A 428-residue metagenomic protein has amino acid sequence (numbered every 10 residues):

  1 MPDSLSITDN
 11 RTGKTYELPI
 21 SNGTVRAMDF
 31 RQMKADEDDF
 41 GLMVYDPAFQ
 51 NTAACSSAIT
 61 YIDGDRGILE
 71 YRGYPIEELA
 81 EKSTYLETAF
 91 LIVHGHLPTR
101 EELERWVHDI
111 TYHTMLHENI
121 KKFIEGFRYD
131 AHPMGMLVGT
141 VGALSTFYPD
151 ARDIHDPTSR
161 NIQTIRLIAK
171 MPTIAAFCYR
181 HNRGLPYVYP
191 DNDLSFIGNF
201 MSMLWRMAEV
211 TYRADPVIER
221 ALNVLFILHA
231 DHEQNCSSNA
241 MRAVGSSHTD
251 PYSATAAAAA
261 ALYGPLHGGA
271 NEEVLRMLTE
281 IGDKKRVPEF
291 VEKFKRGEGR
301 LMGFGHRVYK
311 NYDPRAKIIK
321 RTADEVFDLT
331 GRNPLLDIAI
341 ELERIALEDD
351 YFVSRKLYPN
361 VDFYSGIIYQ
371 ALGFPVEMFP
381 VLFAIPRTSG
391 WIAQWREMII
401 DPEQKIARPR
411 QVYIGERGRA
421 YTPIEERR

Functional and structural regions predicted by a protein language model:
M1-R428: Non-transmembrane, aqueous-exposed alpha-helical and coiled segments at domain scale
